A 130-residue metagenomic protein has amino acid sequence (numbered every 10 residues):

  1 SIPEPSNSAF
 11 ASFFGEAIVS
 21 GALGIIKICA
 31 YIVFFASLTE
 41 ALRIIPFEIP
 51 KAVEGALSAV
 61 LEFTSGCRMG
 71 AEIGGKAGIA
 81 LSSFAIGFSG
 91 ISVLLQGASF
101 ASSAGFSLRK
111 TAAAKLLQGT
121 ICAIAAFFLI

Functional and structural regions predicted by a protein language model:
S1, A77-I130: C-terminal transmembrane helix pair
S1-S20: Intrinsically disordered, low-complexity non-transmembrane regions of multi-pass membrane transporters
F14-I86: Transmembrane helical segments that form the transport core of multi-pass membrane transport proteins
